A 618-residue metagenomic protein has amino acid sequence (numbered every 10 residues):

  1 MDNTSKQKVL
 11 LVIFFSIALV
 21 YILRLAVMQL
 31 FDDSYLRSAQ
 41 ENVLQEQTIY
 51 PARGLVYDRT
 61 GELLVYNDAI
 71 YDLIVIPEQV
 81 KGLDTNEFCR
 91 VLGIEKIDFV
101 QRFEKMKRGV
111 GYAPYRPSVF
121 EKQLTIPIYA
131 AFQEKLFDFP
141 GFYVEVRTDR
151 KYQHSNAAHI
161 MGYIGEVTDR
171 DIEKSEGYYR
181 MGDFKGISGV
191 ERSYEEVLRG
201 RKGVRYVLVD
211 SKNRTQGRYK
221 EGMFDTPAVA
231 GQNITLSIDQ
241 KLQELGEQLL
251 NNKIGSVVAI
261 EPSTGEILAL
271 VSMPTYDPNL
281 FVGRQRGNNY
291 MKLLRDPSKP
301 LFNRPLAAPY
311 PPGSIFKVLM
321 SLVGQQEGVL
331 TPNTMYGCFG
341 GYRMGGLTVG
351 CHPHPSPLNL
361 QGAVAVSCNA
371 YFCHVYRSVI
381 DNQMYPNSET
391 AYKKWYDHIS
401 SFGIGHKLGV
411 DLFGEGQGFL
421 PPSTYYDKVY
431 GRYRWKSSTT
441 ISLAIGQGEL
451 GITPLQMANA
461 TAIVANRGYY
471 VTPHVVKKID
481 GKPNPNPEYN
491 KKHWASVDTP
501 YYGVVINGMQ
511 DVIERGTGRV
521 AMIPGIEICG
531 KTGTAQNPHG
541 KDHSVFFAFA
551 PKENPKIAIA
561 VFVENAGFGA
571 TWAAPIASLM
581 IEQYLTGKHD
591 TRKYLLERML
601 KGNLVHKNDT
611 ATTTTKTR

Functional and structural regions predicted by a protein language model:
M1-Q285, P309, A391-S401, S442-A444 (+4 more regions): Periplasmic/cell-envelope proteins involved in peptidoglycan metabolism and beta-lactam response
V65, D210-T215, Y219-M223, S263-S314 (+2 more regions): Beta-lactam-recognizing serine transpeptidase/beta-lactamase-like catalytic domain environment
